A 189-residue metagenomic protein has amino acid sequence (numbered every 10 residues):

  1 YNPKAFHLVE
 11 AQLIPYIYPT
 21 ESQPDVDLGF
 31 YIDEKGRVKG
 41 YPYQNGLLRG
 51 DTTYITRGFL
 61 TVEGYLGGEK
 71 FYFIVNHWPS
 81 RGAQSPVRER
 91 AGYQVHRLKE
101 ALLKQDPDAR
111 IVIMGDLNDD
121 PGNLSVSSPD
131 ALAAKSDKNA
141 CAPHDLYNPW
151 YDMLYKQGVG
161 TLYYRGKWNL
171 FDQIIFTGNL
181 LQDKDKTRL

Functional and structural regions predicted by a protein language model:
Y1-K70, W78: Structured beta-strand-rich core segments of catalytic domains in phosphoester-bond hydrolases
N2, A11, Y41-Q44, I74 (+3 more regions): Short, solvent-exposed loop/turn and secondary-structure capping segments
E21-P24, T52-I55, Q84-G92, Y164-W168: Solvent-exposed, acidic/flexible segments
L47, P79-Q84, R88: Surface-exposed cleft-lining segments at the edges of enzyme active sites
G50, Y54, A101-I111, D119-L189: Metal-dependent phosphoester-hydrolase catalytic domains
Y72-I74, F176: A fold-wide structural signal in alpha/beta-hydrolase
W78, G115-L117: Active-site metal-binding loops of divalent metal-dependent hydrolases
S85-P107: A long, amphipathic alpha-helix that forms part of the scaffold/cap immediately adjacent to metal-dependent active
